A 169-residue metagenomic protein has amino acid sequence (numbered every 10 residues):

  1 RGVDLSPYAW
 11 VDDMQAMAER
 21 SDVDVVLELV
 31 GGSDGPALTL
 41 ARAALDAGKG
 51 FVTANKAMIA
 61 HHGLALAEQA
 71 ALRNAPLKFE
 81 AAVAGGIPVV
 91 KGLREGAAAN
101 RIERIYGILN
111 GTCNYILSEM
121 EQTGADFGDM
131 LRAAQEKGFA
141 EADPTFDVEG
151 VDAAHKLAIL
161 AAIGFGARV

Functional and structural regions predicted by a protein language model:
R1-D46: N-terminal glycine-/serine-/threonine-rich beta1-alpha1-beta2 phosphate-ribose binding loop of Rossmann-like
L5-S6, S21-D24, A47-G48, L72-A75 (+1 more regions): Short coil/turn connectors at secondary-structure junctions
V11, R20, G35-L38, A60 (+7 more regions): Electropositive phosphate-/nucleotide-binding environments in soluble metabolic enzymes
V11-D12, E19, L27-E28, V52-A54 (+2 more regions): General beta-strand structural signal in soluble alpha/beta enzymes
G32-A47, A54-E95: Rossmann-fold NAD(P)-binding glycine/threonine-rich loop
K49, A71-R73, R94-N100, E121-D126: A glycine- and small-aliphatic-rich helix-loop capping segment at beta-alpha/alpha-beta transitions that lines
A99-V169: Active-site-lining helix/loop region of Rossmann-like oxidoreductase modules
